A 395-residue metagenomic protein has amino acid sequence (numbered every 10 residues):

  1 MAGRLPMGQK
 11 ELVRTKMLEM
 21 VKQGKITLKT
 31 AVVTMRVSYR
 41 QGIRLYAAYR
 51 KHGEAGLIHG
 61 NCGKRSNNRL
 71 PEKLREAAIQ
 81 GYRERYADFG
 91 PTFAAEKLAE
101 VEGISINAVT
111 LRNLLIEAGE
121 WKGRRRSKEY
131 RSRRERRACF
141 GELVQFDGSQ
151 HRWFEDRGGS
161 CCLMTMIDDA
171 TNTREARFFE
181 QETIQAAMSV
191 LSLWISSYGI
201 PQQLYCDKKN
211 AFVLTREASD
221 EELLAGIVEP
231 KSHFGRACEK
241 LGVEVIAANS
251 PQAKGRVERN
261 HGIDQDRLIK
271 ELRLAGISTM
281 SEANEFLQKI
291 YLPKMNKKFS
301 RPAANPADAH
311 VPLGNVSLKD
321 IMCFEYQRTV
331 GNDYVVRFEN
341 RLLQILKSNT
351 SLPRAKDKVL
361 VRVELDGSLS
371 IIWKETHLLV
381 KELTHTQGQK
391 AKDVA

Functional and structural regions predicted by a protein language model:
G3-R4, G8, L28-G81: Short, basic alpha-helical/linker "hinge" immediately adjacent to a nucleic-acid-recognition surface
Q9-I26, R75-R85: Short, amphipathic alpha-helical "recognition" segments used to contact nucleic acids or chromatin
M17, A31, G42-L45, G53 (+13 more regions): Mobile genetic element proteins and their domesticated derivatives, centered on retroelements and DNA transposons
K25, I104, N172-T173, R341 (+2 more regions): Residue-level signal for well-ordered, solvent-exposed loop/turn and beta-edge residues enriched in charged/polar side
I26-L28, G90: Residues that mark the N-terminal boundary/hinge immediately upstream of a DNA-recognition element
G53-F146, H151-R152, N210, D220-E229 (+1 more regions): Basic, flexible linker segments flanking DNA-binding modules in nucleic acid-interacting mobile-element proteins
S105, C139-Q145, S149-L163, D169-E282: RNase H-like DDE/DDD metal-dependent nuclease/strand-transfer catalytic core used by mobile genetic elements
K289-A395: C-terminal, beta-rich DNA-binding module of retroviral/retroelements integrases
